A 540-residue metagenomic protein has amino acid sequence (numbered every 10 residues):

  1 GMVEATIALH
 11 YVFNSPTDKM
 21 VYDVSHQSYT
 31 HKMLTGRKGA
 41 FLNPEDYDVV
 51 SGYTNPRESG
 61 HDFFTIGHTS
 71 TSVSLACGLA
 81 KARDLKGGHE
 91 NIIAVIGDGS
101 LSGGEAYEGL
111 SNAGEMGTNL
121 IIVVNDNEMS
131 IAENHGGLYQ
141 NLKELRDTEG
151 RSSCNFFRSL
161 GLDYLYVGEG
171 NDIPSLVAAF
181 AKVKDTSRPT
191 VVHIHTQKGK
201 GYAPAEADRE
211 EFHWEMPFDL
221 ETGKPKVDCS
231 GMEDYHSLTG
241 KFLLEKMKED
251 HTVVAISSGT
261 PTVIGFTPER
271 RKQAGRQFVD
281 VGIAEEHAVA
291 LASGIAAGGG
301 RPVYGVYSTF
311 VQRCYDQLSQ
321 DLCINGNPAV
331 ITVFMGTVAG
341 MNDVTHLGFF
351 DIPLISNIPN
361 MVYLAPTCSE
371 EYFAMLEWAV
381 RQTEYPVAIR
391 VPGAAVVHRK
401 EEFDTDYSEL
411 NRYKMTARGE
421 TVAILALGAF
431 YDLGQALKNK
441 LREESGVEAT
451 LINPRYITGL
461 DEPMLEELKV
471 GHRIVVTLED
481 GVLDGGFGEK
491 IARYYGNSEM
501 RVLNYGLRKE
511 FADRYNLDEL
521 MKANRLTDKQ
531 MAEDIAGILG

Functional and structural regions predicted by a protein language model:
G1-M2, Y22-H26, N55-S74, I96-S100 (+7 more regions): Active-site nucleophile and cofactor-binding loops and adjacent substrate-binding regions of central metabolic enzymes
M2-M116, V253, S258, T267-P268 (+1 more regions): Cofactor-binding active-site loop characterized by glycine-rich and histidine/acidic residues
K19, Y202-Q312, Q317-N327, A426-G428: Non-catalytic terminal/interface segments that mediate subunit docking, oligomerization, and allosteric communication
F41-V50, E115-M129, C323-M335: A glycine-rich helix N-cap at a beta->alpha junction
S51-T65, G87-I93, T267-G282, G300-P302 (+3 more regions): Glycine/charged-rich beta-loop-alpha catalytic/anionic-binding loops adjacent to active sites
D62-F218, K224-M232, H236-K241, M361-H472: Glycine-rich ThDP/TPP pyrophosphate-binding loop and its adjacent helix/strand module within ThDP-dependent enzymes
G104, G168-K184, R271-G300, Y304-D321 (+2 more regions): Glycine-rich, anion-gripping cofactor-binding loops and their flanking helix/strand elements in enzyme active sites
G223-C229, G340-N342, V362, V482 (+1 more regions): Peripheral docking tails and interdomain loops at the edges of cofactor- or intermediate-handling domains
